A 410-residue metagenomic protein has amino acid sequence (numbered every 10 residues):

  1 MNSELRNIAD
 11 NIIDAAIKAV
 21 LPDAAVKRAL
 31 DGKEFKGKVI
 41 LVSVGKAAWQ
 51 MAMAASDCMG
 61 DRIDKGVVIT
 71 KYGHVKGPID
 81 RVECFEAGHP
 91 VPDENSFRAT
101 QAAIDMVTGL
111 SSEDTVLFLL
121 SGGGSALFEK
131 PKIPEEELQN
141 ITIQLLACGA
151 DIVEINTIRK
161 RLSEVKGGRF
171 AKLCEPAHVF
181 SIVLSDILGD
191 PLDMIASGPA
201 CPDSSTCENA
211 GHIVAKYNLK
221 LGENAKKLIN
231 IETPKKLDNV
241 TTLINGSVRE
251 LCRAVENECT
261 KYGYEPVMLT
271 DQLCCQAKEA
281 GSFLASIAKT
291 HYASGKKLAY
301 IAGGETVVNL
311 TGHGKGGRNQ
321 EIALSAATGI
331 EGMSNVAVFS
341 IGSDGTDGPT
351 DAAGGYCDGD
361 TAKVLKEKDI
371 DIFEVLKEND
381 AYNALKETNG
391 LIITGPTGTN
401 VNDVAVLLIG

Functional and structural regions predicted by a protein language model:
M1-V42, Q50-M51: An N-terminal, well-structured beta->alpha segment
A54-I63, R81-C84, I104-T108, P131-Q144 (+4 more regions): A glycine- and small-aliphatic-rich helix-loop capping segment at beta-alpha/alpha-beta transitions that lines
T70-E113, E154, I158-R159: Glycine-rich oxoanion-binding loops at beta->alpha junctions
T108-M194, P199-P202, F373, K377-D380 (+2 more regions): Glycine-rich, mobile lid/loop segments that gate access to catalytic sites or pores
P131-I152, D203-N218, H313-V338: Gly/Ser/Thr-rich active-site loops/lids in small-molecule metabolic enzymes that frequently grip phosphoryl groups
R159, A177-F180, P202-F283, I287: Accessory alpha-helical/coil subdomains and C-terminal extensions that flank or cap enzyme catalytic cores
G263-S340, G348-P349: Active-site segments that bind and position negatively charged phosphate/pyrophosphate groups
L324-G410: Internal helix-turn-beta structural module
